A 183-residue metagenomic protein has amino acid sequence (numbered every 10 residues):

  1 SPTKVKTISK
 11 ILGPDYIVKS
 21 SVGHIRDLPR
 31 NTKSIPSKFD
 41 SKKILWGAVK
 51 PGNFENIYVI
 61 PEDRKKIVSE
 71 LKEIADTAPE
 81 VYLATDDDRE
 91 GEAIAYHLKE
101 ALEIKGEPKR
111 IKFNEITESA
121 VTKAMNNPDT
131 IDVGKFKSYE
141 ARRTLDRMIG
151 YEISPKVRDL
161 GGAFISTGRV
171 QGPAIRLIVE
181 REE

Functional and structural regions predicted by a protein language model:
P2-E140: Intrinsically disordered, low-complexity regulatory segments
R142, D146-E183: Prokaryote-biased recognition of long, low-complexity C-terminal linker/tail segments that are poorly structured
